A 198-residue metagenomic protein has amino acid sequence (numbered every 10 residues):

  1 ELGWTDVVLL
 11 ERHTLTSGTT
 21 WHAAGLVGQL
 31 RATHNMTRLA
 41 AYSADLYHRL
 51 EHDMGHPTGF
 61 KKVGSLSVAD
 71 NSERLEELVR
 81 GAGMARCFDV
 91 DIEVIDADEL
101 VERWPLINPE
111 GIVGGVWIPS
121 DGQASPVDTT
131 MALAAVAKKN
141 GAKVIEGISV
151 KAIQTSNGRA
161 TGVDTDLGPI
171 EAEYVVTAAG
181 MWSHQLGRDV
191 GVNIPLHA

Functional and structural regions predicted by a protein language model:
E1, V8, G25-V27, R49 (+3 more regions): Active-site substrate-recognition segment that forms the wall of the catalytic cavity or substrate channel
L2-W21: Glycine-rich FAD pyrophosphate-binding loop
G3-D6, D89, G141: Glycine-centered short loops/turns at secondary-structure junctions
E11, D96, E146-I148: Short loop/edge segments at beta-strand edges and connector loops that shape dinucleotide/nucleotide cofactor-binding
H13-L15, L100, L133: Short beta-to-alpha linker loops that shape the active-site pocket of alpha/beta-hydrolase fold enzymes
G25-R103: Dinucleotide-binding Rossmann-like beta1-alpha1 core, especially the glycine-rich loop that anchors the ADP
G83-C87, K138, N193-I194: Basic phosphate/pyrophosphate-binding loop/patch that engages nucleotide-derived ligands
V116-Y174, A178-Q185: Helical element adjacent to the flavin cofactor pocket in flavoenzyme catalytic cores
